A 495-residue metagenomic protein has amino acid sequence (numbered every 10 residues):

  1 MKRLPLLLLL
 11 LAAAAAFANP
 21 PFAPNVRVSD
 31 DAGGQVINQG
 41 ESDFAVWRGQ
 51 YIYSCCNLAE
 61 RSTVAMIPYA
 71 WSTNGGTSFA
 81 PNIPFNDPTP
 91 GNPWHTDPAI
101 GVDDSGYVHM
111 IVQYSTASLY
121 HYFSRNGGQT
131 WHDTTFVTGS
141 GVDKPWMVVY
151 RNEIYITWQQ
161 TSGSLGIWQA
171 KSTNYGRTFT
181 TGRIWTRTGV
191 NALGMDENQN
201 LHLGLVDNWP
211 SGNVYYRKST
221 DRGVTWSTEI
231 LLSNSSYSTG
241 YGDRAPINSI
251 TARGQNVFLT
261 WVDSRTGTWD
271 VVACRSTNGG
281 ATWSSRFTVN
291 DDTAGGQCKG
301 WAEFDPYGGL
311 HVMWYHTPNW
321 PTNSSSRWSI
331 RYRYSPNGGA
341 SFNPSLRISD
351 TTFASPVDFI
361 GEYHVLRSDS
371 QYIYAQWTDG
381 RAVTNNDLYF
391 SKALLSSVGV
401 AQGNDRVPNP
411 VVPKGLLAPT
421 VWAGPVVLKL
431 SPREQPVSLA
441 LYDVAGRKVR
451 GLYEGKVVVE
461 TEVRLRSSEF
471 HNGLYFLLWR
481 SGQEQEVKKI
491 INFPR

Functional and structural regions predicted by a protein language model:
M1-L4: Positively charged n-region of N-terminal signal peptides that target proteins for export
L8-L9, G223-V224, P494: A periodicity- and composition-biased signal for non-globular, repetitive helical segments
L9-A18: Hydrophobic h-region of N-terminal signal peptides that target proteins for export in Gram-negative bacteria
L10-L11, T134, G455: Short, linear, compositionally biased motifs with a strong N-terminal bias
A18-V398: Extracellular, repeat-based ectodomains that mediate carbohydrate processing or recognition
L394-P410: Low-complexity, Pro/Thr/Ser/Gly/Ala-rich linker/spacer regions in secreted, extracellular modular proteins
R406-R495: C-terminal outer-membrane/trafficking sorting elements
